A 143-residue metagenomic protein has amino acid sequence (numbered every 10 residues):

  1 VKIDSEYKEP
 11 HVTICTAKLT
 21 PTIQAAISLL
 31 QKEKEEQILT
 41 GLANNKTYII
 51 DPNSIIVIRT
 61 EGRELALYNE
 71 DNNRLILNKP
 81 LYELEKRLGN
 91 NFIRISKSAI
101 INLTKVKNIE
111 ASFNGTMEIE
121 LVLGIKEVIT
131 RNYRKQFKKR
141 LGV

Functional and structural regions predicted by a protein language model:
V1-A25: N-terminal regulatory/sensing modules of transcriptional regulators
Q24-V122, K126-E127: Conserved binding/recognition cores within well-folded domains
T130: Basic/aromatic recognition patch in beta-strand/loop cores that engages polyanionic ligands
K139-V143: Short hydrophobic/aromatic patches at helix-to-coil boundaries
